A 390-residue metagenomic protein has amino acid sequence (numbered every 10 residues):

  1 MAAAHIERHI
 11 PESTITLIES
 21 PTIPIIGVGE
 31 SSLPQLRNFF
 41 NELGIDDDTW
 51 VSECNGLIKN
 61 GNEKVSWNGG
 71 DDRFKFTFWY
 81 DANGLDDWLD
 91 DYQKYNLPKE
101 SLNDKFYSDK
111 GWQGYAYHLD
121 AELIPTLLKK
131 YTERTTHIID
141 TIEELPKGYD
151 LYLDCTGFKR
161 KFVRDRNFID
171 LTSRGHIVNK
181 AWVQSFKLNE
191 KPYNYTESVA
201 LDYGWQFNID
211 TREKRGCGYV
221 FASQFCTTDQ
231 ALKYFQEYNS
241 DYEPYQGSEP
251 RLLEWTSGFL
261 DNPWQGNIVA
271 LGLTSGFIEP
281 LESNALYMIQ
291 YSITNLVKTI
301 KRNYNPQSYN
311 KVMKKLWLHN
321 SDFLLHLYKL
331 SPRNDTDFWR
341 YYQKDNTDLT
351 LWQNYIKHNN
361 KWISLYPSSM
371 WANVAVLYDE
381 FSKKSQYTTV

Functional and structural regions predicted by a protein language model:
A2-S13, F39-E42, R134: A short, Lys/Arg-enriched amphipathic alpha-helix followed by its capping loop at the start of a domain
H5, Q113-N239, I293: Predominantly flavin-linked oxidoreductase catalytic cores and closely associated redox partners
H5-V28: Glycine-rich FAD pyrophosphate-binding loop
T16-S20, Y107-Q113, E213-R215: A short, surface-exposed helix-loop junction/capping segment
P24, V28-D104: Dinucleotide-binding Rossmann-like beta1-alpha1 core, especially the glycine-rich loop that anchors the ADP
D71-E144: Conserved N-terminal helical subregion
R212, F221-H326: FAD/FMN-dependent oxidoreductases across multiple families
K298-V390: Long, low-complexity C-terminal extensions of enzymes
